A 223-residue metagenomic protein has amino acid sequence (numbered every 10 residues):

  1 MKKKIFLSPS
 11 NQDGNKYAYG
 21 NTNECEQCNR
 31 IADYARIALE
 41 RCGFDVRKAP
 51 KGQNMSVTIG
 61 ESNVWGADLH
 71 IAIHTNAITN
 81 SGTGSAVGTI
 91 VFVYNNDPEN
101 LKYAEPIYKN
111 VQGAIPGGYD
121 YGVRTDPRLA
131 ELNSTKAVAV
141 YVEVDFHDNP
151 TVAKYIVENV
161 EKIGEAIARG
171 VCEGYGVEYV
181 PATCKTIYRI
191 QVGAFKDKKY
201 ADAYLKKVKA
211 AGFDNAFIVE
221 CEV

Functional and structural regions predicted by a protein language model:
M1-T89, V93-P98: Catalytic-core regions of hydrolytic enzymes
K3, P181-V223: Solvent-exposed beta-strand motifs enriched in subsets of small alpha/beta binding domains, especially certain
K3-K16, T22, W65, L69-T75 (+2 more regions): Active-site-adjacent mobile loop/cap segments within catalytic or ligand-binding domains
S8, F92, E143, Q191-G193 (+1 more regions): Residue-level detector of conserved, well-ordered beta-strand and adjacent loop positions that form binding/recognition
Q12-G14, G52-M55, T75-S81, N96-E99 (+6 more regions): Solvent-exposed loop/turn segments at secondary-structure junctions within structured extracellular/periplasmic domains
E26-R41, P98-P116, V152-P181: Long, well-ordered alpha-helical scaffolding segments within enzyme catalytic domains, especially pronounced
K48-A49, V123, F217-E220: A structural preference for short, hydrophobic beta-strand core positions in alpha/beta folds
